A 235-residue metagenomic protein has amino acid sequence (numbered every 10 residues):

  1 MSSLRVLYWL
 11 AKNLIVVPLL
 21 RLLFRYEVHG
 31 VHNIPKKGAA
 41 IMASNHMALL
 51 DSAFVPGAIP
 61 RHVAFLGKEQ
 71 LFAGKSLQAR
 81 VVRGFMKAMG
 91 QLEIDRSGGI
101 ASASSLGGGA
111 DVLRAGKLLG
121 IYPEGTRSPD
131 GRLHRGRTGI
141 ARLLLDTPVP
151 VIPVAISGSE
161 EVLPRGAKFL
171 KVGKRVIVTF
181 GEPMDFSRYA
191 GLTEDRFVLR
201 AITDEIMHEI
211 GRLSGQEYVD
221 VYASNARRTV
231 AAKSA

Functional and structural regions predicted by a protein language model:
S2-L23, G74-G90, F169-G173: Alpha-helical membrane-targeting segments
S2-S3, L7, A103-A235: Non-catalytic C-terminal accessory region of glycerolipid acyltransferases and related lyso-lipid remodeling enzymes
L14, Y26-V31, D51-S52, A79 (+2 more regions): A generic local structural motif
L14-H46: Helix-to-loop junction immediately C-terminal to a conserved catalytic motif
P18, H32-N33, V55-G57, R83-G84 (+2 more regions): Short secondary-structure boundary/capping segments
R21-V28, A101-A103, E160-L163: Short gly/ser/thr-rich secondary-structure transition/capping motifs
G30, N45, G67-K68, Y122-E124 (+1 more regions): A secondary-structure boundary/capping signal
I34-G99: Catalytic core of membrane glycerolipid acyltransferases/transacylases, capturing the structured, soluble-facing
